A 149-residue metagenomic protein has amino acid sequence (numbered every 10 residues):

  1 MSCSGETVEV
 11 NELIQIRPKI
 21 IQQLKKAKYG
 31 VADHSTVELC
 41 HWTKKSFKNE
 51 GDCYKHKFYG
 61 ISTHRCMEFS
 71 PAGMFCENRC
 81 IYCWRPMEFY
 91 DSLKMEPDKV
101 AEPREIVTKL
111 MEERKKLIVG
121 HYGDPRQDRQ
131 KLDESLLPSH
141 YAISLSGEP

Functional and structural regions predicted by a protein language model:
M1-G120: Flexible, acidic/Gly-rich N-terminal and inter-domain linker regions that tether and position cofactor-handling modules
E112-P149: Conserved SAM/AdoMet-binding glycine-rich loop
